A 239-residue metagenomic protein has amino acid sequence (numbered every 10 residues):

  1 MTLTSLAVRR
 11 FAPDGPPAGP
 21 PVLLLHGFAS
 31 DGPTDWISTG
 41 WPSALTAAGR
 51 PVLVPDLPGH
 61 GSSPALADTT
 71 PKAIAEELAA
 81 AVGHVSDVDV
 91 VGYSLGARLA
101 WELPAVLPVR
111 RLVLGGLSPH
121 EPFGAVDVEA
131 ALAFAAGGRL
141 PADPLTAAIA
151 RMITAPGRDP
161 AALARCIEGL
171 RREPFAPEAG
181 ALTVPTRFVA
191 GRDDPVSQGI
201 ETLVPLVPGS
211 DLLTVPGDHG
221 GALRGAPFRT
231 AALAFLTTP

Functional and structural regions predicted by a protein language model:
H26-D31, S94: Active-site glycine-rich loops that stabilize anionic/oxyanionic intermediates across multiple enzyme folds
A29-P42: The serine-hydrolase catalytic nucleophile loop
L45-P64: Conserved alpha/beta-hydrolase
K72-V88: Conserved acidic catalytic loop of the alpha/beta-hydrolase fold
R98-R139: Flexible "cap/lid" loop of the alpha/beta hydrolase fold
A162-E178, D193-P195: Active-site nucleophile elbow and catalytic-triad environment of alpha/beta-hydrolase enzymes
L182, F188-A190: Short beta-strand/loop motif that positions the catalytic acidic residue of the alpha/beta-hydrolase fold
G217-R229: Catalytic histidine-centered segment of alpha/beta-hydrolase-like enzymes
